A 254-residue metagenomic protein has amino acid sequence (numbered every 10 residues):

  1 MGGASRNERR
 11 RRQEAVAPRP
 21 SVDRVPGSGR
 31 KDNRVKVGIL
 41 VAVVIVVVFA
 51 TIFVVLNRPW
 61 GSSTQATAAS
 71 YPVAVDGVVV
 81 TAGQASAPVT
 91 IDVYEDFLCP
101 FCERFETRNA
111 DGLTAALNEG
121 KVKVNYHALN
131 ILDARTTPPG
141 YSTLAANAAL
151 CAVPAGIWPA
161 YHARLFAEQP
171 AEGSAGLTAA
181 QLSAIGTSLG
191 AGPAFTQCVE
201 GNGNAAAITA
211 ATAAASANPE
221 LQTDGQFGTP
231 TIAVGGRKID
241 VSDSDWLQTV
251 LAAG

Functional and structural regions predicted by a protein language model:
G2-I39, V43, V48-F49, V55-L56 (+2 more regions): C-terminal cap of thioredoxin/glutaredoxin-like
R58-V73: Ser/Thr/Pro/Gly-rich low-complexity linker/stalk segments immediately outside membranes or between
P72-P88: A short beta-strand-turn-helix
D76-V80, A110-D111, N218-P219: A generic local structural motif
A85, L117-E119, T223-Q226: Extracellular/periplasmic catalytic domains that process cell-envelope and extracellular macromolecules
T90-V93: Short, well-ordered beta-strand elements
F97, E103-Q181: Structural alpha/beta surface segment adjacent to cysteine/selenocysteine redox centers across thiol/disulfide enzymes
C99, F166, P170, A191-A194 (+1 more regions): A broad detector of the eukaryotic-type serine/threonine protein kinase catalytic domain
